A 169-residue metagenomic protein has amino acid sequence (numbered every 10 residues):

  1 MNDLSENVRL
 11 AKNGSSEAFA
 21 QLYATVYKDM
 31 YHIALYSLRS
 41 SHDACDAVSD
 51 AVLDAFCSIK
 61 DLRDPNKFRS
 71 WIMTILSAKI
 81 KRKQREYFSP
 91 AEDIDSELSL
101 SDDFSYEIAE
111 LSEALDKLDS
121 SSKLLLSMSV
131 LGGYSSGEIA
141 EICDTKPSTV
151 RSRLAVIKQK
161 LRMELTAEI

Functional and structural regions predicted by a protein language model:
L4, R82, E86-L115, S135: Internal acidic/polar
V8-H32: A short, charge-rich alpha-helical start-of-domain segment used by transcription regulators
K12-N13, S49-K67, E86-Y87: Sigma70-family region 2
Y23-S41, S58, L115, E164-A167: Amphipathic, Lys/Arg- and hydrophobic-enriched alpha-helical face
Y27, Y31, V52, D119 (+2 more regions): C-terminal flanking helix
K60-D64, T74-D93, V156: Arg/Lys-rich amphipathic alpha helix in sigma70-family domain 2
L125-S129: A short pre-motif secondary-structure segment
L131, G137, E141-E168: DNA-recognition helix of helix-turn-helix
